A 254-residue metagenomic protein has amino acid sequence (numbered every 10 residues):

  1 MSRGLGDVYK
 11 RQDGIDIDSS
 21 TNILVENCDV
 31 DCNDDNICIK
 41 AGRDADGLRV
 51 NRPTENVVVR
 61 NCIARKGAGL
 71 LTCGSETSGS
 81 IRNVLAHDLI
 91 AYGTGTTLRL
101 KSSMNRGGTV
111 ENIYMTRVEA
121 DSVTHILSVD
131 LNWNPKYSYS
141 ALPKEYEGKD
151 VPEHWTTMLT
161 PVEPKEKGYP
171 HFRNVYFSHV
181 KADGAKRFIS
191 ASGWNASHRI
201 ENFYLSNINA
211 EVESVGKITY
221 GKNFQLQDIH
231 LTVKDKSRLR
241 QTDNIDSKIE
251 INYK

Functional and structural regions predicted by a protein language model:
M1-Y9: Single conserved hydrophobic/aromatic residue that forms the stacking wall/gate of nucleotide- or nucleobase-binding
R3, N22-V25, T54-V59, I81-A86 (+5 more regions): All-beta strand scaffolds that present successive hydrophobic residues in beta-strands
D13-D18, D35-A41, L48-N51, G69-S78 (+6 more regions): Glycine-rich beta-solenoid repeat tracts in large extracellular/virion proteins
D18, E26, D31, K40 (+17 more regions): Feature marks extracellular polysaccharide-active and adherence modules
D18-T21, V30, R52-E55, A64 (+7 more regions): Active-site-proximal structural scaffolding
N105-I189, A210: C-terminal structural cap/anchor segments
P135-Y139, K149-W155, P170, A185 (+3 more regions): Acidic, glycine- and Ser/Thr-rich low-complexity intrinsically disordered tracts in extracellular/secreted proteins
